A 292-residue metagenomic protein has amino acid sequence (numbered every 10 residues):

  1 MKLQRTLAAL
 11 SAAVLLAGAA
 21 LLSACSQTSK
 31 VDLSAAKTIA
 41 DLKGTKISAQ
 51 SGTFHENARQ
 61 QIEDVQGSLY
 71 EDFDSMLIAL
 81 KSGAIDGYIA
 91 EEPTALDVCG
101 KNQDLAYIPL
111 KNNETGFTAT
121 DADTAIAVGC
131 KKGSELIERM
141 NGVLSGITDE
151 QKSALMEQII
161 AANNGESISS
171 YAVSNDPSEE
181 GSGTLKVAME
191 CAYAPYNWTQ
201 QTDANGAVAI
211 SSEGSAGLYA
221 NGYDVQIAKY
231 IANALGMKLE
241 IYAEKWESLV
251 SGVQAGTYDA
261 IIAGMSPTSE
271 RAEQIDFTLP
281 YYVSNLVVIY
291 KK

Functional and structural regions predicted by a protein language model:
M1-S11: Bacterial N-terminal signal peptides that target proteins for export
L21-A24: C-terminal motif of bacterial Sec signal peptides marking the signal peptidase cleavage site
S26, S51-F54, A119-S167, I227-A234 (+1 more regions): Extended ligand-binding regions for polar small-molecule ligands
Q27-L42, P93-D123, N233, K238-K292: Acidic, polar ligand-binding/catalytic clefts
K30-I39, M156-G183: Bacterial Sec-exported substrate-binding components of ABC uptake systems
D41-A49, Q60-S82, G87, E91 (+2 more regions): Extracytoplasmic small-molecule ligand-binding "clamshell" domains of the periplasmic binding protein/Venus flytrap
N57-I62, V98-K101: Short loop/helix-cap segments at secondary-structure boundaries that form the rim of catalytic
A127-G129, K186, V287-I289: Residues embedded in well-ordered beta-strands
